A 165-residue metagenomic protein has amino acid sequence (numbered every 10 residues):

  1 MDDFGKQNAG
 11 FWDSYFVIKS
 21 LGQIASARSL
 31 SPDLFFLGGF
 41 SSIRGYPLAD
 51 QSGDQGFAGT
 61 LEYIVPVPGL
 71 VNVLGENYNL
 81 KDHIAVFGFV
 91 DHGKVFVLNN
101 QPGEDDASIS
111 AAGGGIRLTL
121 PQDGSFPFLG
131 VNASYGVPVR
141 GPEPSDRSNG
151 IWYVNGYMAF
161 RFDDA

Functional and structural regions predicted by a protein language model:
M1-A165: C-terminal transmembrane beta-barrel domains of outer membrane proteins
